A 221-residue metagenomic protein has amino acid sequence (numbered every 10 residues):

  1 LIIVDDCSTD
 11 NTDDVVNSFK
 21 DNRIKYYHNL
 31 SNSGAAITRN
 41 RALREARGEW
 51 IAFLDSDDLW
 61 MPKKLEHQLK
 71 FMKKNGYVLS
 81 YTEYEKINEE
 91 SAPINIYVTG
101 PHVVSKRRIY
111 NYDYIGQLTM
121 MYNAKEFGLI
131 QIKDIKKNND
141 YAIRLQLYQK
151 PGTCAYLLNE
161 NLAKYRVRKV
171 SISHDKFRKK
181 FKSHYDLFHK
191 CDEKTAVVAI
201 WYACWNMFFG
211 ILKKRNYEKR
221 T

Functional and structural regions predicted by a protein language model:
L1-V4, L147: Hydrophobic targeting segments
D5-D14, S31, D55: A conserved acidic beta->alpha catalytic loop
D10-S18, L59, K63: Acidic helix N-cap motif at the loop->helix transition within catalytic regions of sugar-transfer enzymes
N29-A46, H67: Glycine-rich, basic loop-to-helix element that forms the pyrophosphate-binding segment of sugar-nucleotide handling
R44, Y97-K179, S183: Conserved nucleotide-sugar donor-binding catalytic segment
I51: Short aromatic/hydrophobic "clamp" motif used to bind/position activated sugar donors
D55-L59, E83: The conserved acidic donor/metal-binding loop of glycosyltransferases
K63-I94: Conserved donor NDP-sugar-binding/catalytic core segment of glycosyltransferases
